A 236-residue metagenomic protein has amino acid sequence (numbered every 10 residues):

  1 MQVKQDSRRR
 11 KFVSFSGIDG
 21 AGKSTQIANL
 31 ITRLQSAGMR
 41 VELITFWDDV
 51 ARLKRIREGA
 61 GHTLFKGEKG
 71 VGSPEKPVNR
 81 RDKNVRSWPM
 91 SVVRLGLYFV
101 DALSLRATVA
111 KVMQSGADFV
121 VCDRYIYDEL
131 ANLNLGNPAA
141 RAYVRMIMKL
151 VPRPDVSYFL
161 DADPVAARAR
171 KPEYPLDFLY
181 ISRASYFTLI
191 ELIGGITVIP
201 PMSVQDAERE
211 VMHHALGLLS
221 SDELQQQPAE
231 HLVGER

Functional and structural regions predicted by a protein language model:
M1-F12: Extreme N-terminal, non-catalytic leader segments that precede Walker-type/kinase nucleotide-binding cores
Q2-V3, V165, A169-R236: NTP-dependent small-molecule kinase module
F15: Hydrophobic anchor at the beta1->P-loop junction of P-loop NTPases
I18: P-loop (Walker A) phosphate-binding loop of NTP-binding proteins
K23: Conserved lysine of the Walker
A28-M90: N-terminal phosphate/diphosphate-binding loop that engages ATP/GTP or pyrophosphate donors across diverse enzyme folds
N79-V151: Glycine-rich phosphate-binding loop used to anchor ATP phosphates in small-molecule kinases, encompassing both
F119, R124-T188, P201: A glycine- and Lys/Arg-enriched "phosphate-lid" helix/loop adjacent to the NTP-binding pocket of small-molecule kinases
